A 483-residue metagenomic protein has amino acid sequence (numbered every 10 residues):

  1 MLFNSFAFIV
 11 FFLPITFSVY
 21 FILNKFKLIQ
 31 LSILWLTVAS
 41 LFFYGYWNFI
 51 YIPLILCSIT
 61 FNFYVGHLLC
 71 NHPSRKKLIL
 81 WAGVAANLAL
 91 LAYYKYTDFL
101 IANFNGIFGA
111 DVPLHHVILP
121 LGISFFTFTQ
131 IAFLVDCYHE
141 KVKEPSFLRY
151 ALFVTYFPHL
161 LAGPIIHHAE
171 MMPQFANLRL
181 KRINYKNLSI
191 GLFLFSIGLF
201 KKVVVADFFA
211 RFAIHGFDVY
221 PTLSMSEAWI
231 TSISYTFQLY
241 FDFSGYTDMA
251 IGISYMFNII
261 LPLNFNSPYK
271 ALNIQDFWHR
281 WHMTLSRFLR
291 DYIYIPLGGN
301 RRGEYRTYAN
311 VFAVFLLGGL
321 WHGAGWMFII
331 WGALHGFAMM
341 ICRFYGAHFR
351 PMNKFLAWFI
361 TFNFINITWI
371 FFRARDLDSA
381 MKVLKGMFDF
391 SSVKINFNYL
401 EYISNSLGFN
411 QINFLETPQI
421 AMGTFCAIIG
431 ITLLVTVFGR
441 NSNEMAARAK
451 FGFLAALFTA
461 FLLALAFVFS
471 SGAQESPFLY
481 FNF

Functional and structural regions predicted by a protein language model:
M1-V435, G439-N482: Membrane-embedded transmembrane alpha-helical bundles that form the catalytic cores of multi-pass lipid-modifying
